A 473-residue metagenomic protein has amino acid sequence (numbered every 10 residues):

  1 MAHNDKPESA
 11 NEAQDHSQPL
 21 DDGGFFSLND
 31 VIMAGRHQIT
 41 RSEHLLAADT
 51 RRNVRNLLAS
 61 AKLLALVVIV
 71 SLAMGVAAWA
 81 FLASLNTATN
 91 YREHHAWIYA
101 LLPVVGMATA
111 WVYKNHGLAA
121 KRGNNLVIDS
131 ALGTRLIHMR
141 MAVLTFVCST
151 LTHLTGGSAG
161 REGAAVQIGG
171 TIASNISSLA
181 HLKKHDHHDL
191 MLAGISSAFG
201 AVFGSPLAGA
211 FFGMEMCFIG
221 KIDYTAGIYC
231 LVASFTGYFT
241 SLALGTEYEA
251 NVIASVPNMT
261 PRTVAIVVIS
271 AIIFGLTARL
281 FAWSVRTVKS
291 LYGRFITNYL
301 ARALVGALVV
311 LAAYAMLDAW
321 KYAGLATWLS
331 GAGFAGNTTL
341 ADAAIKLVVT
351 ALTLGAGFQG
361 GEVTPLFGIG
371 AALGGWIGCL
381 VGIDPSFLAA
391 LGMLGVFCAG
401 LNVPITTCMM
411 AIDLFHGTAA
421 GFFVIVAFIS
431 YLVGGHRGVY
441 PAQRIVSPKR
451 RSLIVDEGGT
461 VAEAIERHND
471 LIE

Functional and structural regions predicted by a protein language model:
A2-E473: Alpha-helical transmembrane segments and immediately membrane-proximal extracytoplasmic
